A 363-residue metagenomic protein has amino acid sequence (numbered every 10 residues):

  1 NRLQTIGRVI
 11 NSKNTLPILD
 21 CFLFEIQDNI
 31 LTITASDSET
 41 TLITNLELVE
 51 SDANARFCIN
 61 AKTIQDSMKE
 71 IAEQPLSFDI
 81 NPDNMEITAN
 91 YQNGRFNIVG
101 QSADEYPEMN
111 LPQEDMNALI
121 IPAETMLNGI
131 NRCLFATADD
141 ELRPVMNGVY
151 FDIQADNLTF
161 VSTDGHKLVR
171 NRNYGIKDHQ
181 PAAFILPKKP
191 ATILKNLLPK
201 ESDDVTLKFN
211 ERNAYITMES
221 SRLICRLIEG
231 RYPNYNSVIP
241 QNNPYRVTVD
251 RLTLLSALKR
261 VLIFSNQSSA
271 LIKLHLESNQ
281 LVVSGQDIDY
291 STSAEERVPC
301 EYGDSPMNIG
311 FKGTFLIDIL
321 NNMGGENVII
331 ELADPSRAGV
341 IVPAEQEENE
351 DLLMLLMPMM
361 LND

Functional and structural regions predicted by a protein language model:
N1-D363: Structural preference for solvent-exposed beta-strand-turn elements and adjacent flexible terminal/loop segments within
